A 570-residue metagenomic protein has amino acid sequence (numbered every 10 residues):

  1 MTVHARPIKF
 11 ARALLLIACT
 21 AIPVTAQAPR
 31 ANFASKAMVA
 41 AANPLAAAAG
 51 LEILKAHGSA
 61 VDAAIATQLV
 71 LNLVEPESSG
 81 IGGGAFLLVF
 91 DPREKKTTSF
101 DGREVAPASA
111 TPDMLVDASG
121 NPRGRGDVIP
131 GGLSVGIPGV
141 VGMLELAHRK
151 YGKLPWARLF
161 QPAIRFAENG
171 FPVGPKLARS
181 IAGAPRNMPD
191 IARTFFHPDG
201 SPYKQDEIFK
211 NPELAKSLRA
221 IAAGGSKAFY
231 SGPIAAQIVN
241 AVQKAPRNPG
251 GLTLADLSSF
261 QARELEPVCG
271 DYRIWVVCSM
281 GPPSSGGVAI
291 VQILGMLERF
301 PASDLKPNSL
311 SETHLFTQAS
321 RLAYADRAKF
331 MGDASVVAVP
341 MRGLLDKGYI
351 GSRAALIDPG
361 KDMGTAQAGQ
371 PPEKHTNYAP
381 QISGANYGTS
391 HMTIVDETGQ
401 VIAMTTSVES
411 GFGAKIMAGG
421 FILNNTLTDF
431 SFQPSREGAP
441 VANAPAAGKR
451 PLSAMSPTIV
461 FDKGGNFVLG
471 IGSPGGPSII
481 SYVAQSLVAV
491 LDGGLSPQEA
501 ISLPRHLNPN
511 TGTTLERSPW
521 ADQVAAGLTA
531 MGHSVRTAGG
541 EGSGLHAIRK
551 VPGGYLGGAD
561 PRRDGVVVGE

Functional and structural regions predicted by a protein language model:
T2-L14: Bacterial N-terminal signal peptides that target proteins for export
A11-P23: Bacterial N-terminal signal peptides
Q27-A48, E52, A60-V61, I65-G224 (+7 more regions): Noncatalytic scaffold domains of N-terminal-nucleophile
L73-G80, G84-S99, N248-T253, Q400-G465 (+3 more regions): Active-site rim segments in enzyme catalytic domains, especially the processed small/beta chain of N-terminal
E264, N386-T389, S453-M455: Short, small/polar residue-rich loop motifs at catalytic or cofactor-binding pockets
R299-S407, G539, D560: Internal maturation/activation junctions in enzymes
G448-R450, V483, D492-G540: Extended C-terminal subregions enriched in glycine
